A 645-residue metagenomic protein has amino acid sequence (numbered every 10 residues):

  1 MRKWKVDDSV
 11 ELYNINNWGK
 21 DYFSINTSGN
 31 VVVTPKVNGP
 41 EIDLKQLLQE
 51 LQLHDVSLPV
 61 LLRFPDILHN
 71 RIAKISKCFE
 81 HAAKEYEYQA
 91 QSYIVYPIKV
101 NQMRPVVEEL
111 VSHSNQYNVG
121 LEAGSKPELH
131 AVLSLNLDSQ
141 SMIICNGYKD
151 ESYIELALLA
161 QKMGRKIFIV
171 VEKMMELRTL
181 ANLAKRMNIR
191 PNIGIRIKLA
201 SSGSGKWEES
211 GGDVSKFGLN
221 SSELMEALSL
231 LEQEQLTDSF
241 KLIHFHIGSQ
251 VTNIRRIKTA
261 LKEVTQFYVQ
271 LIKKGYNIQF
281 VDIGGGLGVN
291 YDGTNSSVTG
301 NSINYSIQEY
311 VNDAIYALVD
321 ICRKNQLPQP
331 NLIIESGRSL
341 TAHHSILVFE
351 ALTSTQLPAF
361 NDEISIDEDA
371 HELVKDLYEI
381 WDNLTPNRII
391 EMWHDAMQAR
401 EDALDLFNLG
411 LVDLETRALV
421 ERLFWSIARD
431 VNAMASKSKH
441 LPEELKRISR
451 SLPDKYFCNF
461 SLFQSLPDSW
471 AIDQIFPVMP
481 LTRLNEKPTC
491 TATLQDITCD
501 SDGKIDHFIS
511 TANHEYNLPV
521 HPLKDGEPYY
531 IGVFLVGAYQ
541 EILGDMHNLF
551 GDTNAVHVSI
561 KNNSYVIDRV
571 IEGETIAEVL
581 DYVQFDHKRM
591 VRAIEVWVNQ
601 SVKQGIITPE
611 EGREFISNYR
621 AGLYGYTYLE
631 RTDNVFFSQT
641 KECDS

Functional and structural regions predicted by a protein language model:
M1-S57, S559, V566, I576-A577 (+1 more regions): Conserved, well-structured core domains of diverse proteins
W4, Y305, D313-I315, V319-S645: Charged (often Lys/Glu-rich) extended helix/loop segments that serve as interaction or gating elements
K20, I25-Q102: Low-complexity, highly charged intrinsically disordered N-terminal segments that act as targeting/localization
N30, N38, I67, N101-M103 (+15 more regions): Short, glycine-/Ser/Thr-/acidic-enriched flexible segments
L58, L62, K84-Q89, K274-I278 (+1 more regions): Flexible, glycine/charged-enriched surface loops at secondary-structure junctions
D66-K74, E226, E263, D313: A non-catalytic, amphipathic alpha-helix used as a structural packing/dimerization or gating element in enzyme scaffolds
E87-F280, V289-G293, N304-E309, A317 (+1 more regions): Active-site-proximal beta-alpha core segment in soluble small-molecule metabolic enzymes
